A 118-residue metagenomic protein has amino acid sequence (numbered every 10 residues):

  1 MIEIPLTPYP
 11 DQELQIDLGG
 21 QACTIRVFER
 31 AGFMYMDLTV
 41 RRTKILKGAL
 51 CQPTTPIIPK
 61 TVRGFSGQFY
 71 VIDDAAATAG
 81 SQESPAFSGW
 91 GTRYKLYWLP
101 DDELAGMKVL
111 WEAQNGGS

Functional and structural regions predicted by a protein language model:
M1-E3, N115-S118: Intrinsically disordered, compositionally biased terminal peptides
M1-R26: Short, charged/polar N-terminal "headpieces" of proteins
P8-P10, A49, T54, G91: Solvent-exposed, flexible loop/coil residues
Y9, Q21, R30, R41 (+2 more regions): Generic structural motif
Q12, M34, Y94: Short beta-strand/loop motifs in extracellular/secreted proteins, especially within beta-sandwich accessory domains
A31-A76: Acidic, aromatic-enriched beta-alpha/helix-loop junctions
I58-G116: Acidic, low-complexity intrinsically disordered segments
